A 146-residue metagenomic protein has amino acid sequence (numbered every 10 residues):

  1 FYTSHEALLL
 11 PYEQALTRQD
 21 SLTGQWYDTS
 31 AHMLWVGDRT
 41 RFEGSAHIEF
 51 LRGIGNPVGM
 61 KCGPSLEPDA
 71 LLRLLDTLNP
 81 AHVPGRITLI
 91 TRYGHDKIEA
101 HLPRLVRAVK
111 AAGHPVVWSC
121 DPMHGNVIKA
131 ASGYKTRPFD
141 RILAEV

Functional and structural regions predicted by a protein language model:
F1-G94, Y134-R137, E145-V146: Active-site-facing alpha/beta catalytic cores
R86-I90, H95-C120, H124-G133, P138-V146: Non-transmembrane, aqueous-exposed alpha-helical and coiled segments at domain scale
